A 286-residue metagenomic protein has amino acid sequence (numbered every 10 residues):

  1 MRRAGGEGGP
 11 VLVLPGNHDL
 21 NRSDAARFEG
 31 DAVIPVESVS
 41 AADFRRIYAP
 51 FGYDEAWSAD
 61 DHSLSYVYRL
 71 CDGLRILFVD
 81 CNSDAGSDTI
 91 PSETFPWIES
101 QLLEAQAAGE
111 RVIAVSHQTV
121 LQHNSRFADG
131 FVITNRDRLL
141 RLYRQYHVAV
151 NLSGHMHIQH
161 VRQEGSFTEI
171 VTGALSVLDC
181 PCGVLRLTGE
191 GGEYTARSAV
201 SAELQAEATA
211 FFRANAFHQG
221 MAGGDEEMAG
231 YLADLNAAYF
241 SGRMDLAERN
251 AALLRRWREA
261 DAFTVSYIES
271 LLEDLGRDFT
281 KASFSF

Functional and structural regions predicted by a protein language model:
M1-P96, V184: Extended active-site neighborhood of metal-dependent phosphoesterases/phosphodiesterases
R2, A25-F44, D129-D137, E164-S176: Short, electropositive alpha-helical surface patch
G9-P10, R69, R75-L77, A85-T168 (+1 more regions): His/acidic metal-ligating clusters that form di-metal
N17-L20, N82, T119, H155-Q159 (+1 more regions): Catalytic metal-binding/acid-base residues of hydrolase active sites
E29-A32, E55, A85-I90, N124-F127 (+1 more regions): Acidic/histidine-rich helix-loop elements that form or flank divalent-metal/phosphate-binding sites at the catalytic
E37-Y48, F95, E104-Q106, E110-H123 (+2 more regions): Active-site-proximal loop/helix segment associated with metal-binding centers of metalloenzymes
L178-C182: Short, surface-exposed coil-to-beta transition loops
G189-F286: A short C-terminal boundary segment appended to hydrolase-like catalytic domains
